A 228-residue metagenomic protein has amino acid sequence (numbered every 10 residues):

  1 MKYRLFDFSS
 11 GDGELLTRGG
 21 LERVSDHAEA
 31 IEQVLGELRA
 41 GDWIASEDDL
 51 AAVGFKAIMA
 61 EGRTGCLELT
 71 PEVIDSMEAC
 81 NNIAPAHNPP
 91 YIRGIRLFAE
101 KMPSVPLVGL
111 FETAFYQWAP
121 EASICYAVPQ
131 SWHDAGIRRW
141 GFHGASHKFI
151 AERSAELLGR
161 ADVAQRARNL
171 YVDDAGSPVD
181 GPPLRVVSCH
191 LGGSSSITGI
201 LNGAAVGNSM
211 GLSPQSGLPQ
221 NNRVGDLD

Functional and structural regions predicted by a protein language model:
M1-A28, G211: Short glycine-rich, Thr/Ser-proximal phosphate-binding strand/loop in the N-terminal lobe of ATP-dependent enzymes
G11-E14, W43, E47-D49, N88-R93 (+5 more regions): Non-transmembrane, aqueous-exposed alpha-helical and coiled segments at domain scale
L15, R23-A51, C80, G94-R96 (+1 more regions): Conserved active-site "lid/cap" helical segment
A28, E32, L67, P71 (+4 more regions): Electropositive phosphate-/nucleotide-binding environments in soluble metabolic enzymes
L38-N88, V105-V108, A114-Y126: Short beta-strand-loop/turn "lid" adjacent to the catalytic site in phosphate-handling enzymes
D75, I92-P103, K148-A155: A broadly conserved amphipathic alpha-helix scaffold signal in soluble, globular proteins
W118-D228: Glycine-rich phosphate-binding loop of actin/hexokinase-like ATP-binding domains
